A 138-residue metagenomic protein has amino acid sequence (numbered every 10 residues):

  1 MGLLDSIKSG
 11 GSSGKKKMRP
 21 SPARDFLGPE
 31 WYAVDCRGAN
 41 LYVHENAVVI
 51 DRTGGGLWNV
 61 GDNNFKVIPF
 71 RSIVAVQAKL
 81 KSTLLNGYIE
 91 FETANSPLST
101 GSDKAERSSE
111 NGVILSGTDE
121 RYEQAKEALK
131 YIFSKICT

Functional and structural regions predicted by a protein language model:
G2-G38, G61-T138: Acidic, Ser/Thr- and proline-rich intrinsically disordered linker/docking segments of eukaryotic scaffolds
A39-D62: Short, compositionally biased strand/turn segments that nucleate or flank brief secondary-structure elements
